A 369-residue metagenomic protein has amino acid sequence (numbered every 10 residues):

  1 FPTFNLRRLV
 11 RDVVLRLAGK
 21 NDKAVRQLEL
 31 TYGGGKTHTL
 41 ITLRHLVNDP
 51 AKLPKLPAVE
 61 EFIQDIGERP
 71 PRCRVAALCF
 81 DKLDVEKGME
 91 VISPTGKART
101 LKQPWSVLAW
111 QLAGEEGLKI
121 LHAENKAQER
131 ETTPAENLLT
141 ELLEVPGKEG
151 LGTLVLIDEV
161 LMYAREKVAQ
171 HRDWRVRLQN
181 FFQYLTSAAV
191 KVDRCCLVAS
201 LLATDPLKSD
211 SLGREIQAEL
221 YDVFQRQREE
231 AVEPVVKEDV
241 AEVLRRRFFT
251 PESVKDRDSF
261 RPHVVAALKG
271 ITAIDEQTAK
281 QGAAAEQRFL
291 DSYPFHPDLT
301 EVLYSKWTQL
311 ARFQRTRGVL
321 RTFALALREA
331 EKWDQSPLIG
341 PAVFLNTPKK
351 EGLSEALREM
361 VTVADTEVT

Functional and structural regions predicted by a protein language model:
F1-G34, I41, H45-V47, E219 (+3 more regions): Walker A/P-loop-proximal flanking segment of P-loop NTPase domains
F4-L6, R26-T31, H38-A127, T133 (+1 more regions): P-loop NTPase motor core
L9, L101-P104, L108, W174-L185: Well-ordered, non-membrane alpha-helical segments in soluble/globular domains
G19-N21, P50-P54, V145-G150, Q170-H171 (+2 more regions): Secondary-structure transition/capping motifs at alpha-helix termini and the adjoining loop/turn into the next element
Q64-M89, P94, A98, K102-Q103 (+2 more regions): Conserved P-loop NTPase catalytic core
L118-I157, K167-V168, V176, L185-A188 (+1 more regions): Mid-core helix/loop region of P-loop NTP-binding domains shared across ATPases and GTPases
T153, R312-T369: Helicase motor interdomain insertion/brace
Y163-V176, K208-D210: Conserved ATPase-coupling elements of RecA-like P-loop NTPase cores
